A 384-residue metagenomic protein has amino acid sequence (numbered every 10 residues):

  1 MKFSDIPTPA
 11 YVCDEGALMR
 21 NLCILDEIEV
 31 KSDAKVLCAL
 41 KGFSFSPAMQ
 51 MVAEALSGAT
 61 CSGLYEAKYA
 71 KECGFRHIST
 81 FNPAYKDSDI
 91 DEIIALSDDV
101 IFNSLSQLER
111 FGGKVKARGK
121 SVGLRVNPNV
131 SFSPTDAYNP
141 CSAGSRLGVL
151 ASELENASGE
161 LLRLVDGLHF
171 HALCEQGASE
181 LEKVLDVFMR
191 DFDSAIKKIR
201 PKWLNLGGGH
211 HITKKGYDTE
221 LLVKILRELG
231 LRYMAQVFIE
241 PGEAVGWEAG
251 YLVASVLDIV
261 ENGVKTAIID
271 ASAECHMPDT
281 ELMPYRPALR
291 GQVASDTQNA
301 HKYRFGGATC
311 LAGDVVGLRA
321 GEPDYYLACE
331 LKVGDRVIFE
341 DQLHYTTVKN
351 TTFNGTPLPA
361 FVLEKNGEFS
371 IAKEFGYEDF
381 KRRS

Functional and structural regions predicted by a protein language model:
M1-F75, T80-Y85, L327-E340, H344-T346 (+1 more regions): N-terminal capping/small domains of soluble enzymes
K2-I6, D166-A172, G207: A short small-residue
A17, F43, E66, Y85 (+10 more regions): Short, glycine-/Ser/Thr-/acidic-enriched flexible segments
A34-W203, I225: Active-site-proximal beta-alpha core segment in soluble small-molecule metabolic enzymes
H171-L173, L204-T213, P241-A244: Glycine-rich beta-strand-to-loop/alpha-helix junction loops that act as flexible
E182-V187, D218-K224, A254, E322: Charged helix-capping and loop-helix junction motifs
Q236, P241-S384: Charged (often Lys/Glu-rich) extended helix/loop segments that serve as interaction or gating elements
